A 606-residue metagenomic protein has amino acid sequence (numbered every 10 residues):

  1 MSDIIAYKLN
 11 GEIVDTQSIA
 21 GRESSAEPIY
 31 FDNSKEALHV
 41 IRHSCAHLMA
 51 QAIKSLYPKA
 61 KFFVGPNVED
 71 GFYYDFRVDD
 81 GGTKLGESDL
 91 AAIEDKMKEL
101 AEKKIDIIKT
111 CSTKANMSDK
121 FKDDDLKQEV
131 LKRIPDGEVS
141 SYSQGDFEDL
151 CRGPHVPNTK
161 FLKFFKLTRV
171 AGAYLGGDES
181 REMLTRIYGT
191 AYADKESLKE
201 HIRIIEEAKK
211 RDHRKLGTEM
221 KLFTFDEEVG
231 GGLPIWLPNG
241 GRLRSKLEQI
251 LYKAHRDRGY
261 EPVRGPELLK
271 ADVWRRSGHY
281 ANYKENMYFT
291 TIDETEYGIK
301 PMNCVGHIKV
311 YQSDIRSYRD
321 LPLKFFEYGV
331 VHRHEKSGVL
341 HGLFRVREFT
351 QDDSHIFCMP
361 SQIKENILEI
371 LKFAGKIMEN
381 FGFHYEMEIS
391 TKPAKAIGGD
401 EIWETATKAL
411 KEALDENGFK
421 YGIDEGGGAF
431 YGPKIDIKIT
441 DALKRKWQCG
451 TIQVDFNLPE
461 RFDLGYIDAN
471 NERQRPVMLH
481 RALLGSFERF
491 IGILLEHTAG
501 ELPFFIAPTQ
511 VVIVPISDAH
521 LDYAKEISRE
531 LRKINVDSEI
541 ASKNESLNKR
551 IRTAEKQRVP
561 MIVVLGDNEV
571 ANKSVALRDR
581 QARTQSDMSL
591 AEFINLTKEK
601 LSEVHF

Functional and structural regions predicted by a protein language model:
M1-F63, E69, D75-F606: NTP/phosphate- and nucleic-acid-binding module
